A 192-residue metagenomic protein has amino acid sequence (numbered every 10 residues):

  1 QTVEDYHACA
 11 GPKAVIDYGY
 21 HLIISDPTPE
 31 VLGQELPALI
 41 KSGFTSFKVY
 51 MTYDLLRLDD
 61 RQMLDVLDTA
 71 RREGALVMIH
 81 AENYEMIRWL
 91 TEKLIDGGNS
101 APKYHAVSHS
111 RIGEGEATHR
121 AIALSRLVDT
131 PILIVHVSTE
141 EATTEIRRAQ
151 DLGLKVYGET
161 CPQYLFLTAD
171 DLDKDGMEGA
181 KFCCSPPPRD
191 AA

Functional and structural regions predicted by a protein language model:
Q1, H21-L22, V135: Active-site neighborhood of phospho(di)ester-bond hydrolases with catalytic His/Asp-centered motifs
Q1-K13, E30: Metal-associated gating/positioning segment near the N- to mid-region
C9-I23: A glycine-rich helix N-cap at a beta->alpha junction
I24-P29: Active-site beta->alpha loop and helix N-cap motifs at the rims of alpha/beta catalytic domains
Q34-A192: Histidine/acidic residue-rich metal-binding segments in metalloenzymes
